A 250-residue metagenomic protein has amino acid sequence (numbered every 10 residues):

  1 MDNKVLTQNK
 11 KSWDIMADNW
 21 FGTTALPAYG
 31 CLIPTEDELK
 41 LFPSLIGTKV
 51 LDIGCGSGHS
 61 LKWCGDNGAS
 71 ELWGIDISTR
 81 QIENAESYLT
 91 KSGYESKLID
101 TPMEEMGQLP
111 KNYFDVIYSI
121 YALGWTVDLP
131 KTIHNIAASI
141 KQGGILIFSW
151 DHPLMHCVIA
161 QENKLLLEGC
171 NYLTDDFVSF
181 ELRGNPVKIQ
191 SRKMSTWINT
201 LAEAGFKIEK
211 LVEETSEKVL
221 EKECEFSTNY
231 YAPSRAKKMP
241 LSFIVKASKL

Functional and structural regions predicted by a protein language model:
M1-I46, H59, W63: Conserved class I S-adenosyl-L-methionine
L51-I53, S57-E105: Class I SAM-dependent methyltransferase SAM/SAH-binding core
G107-I117: A short acidic, Gly/Pro-enriched loop at the edge of an enzyme's catalytic core that lines a small-molecule cofactor
D115-P130: A short SAM/SAH-binding and catalytic strip from SAM-dependent methyltransferases
P130-I145: A short glycine-rich, Lys/Arg-flanked "PGG" loop and its adjoining helix->strand segment in the class I
L146-D176: Conserved class I S-adenosyl-L-methionine
K188-L211: Short alpha-helix
A204-F206, S227-L250: Core SAM-dependent methyltransferase catalytic element
